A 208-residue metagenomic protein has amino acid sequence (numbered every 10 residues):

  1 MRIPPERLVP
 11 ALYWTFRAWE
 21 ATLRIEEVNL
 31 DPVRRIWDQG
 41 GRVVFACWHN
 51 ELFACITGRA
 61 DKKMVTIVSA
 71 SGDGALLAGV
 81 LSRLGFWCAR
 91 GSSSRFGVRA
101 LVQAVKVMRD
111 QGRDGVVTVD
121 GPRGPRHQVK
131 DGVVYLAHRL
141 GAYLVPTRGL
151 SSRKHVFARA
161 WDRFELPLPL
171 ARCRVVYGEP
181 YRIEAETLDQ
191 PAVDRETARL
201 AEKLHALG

Functional and structural regions predicted by a protein language model:
M1-K62, V105, L168-L170, R195-G208: Membrane-anchoring hydrophobic helices of lipid-metabolizing enzymes
R42-F96, F157: Catalytic core of membrane glycerolipid acyltransferases/transacylases, capturing the structured, soluble-facing
G74-A78, A100-M108: Short, charged beta->alpha transition segments
S82-G85, V107-M108, W161-L168: Short, hinge-like loop/turn segments at secondary-structure boundaries
G91, T118, P146-G149: Generic beta-sheet signal
A104-L136, L140: Catalytic-site beta-strand/loop segments enriched in glycine and acidic/polar residues
K130-T187: A cross-family acyltransferase "interaction/gating" segment
